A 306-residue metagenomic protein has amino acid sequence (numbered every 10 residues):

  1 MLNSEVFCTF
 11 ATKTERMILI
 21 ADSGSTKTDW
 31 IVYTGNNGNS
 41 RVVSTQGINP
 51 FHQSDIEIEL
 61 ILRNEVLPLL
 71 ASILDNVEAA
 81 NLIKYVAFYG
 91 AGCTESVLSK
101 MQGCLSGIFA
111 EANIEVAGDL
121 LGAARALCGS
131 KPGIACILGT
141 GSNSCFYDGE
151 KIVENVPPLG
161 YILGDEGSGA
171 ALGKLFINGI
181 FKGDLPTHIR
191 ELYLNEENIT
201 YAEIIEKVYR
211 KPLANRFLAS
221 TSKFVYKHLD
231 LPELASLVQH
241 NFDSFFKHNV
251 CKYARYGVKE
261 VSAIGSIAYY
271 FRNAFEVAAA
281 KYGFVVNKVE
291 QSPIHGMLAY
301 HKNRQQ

Functional and structural regions predicted by a protein language model:
L2-I83, L127-I134, L175-Q306: ATP-binding/phosphotransfer module of carbohydrate and carboxylate kinases, centering on a glycine-rich
H52-D55, A87, V97, G160 (+2 more regions): Solvent-exposed, flexible loop/coil residues
Y85, N113-E115, E260: Proline-centered loop/turn at the N-terminus of a beta-strand
A87-T94, L138-G141, K259-A268: Glycine-rich beta-strand-to-loop/alpha-helix junction loops that act as flexible
C93-H188: Phosphate-binding/catalytic loop of phosphoryl-transfer enzymes
